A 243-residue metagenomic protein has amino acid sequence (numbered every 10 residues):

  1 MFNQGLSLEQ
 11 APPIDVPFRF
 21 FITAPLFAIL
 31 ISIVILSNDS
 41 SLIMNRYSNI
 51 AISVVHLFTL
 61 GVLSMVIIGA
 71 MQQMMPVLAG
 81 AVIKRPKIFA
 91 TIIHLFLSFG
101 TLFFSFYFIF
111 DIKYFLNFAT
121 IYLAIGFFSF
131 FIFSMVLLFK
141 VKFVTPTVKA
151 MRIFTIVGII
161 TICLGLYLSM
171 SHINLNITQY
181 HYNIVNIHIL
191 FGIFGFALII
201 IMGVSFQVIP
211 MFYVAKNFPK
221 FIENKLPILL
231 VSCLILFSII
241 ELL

Functional and structural regions predicted by a protein language model:
M1-L243: Hydrophobic alpha-helical transmembrane segments of multi-pass integral membrane proteins
